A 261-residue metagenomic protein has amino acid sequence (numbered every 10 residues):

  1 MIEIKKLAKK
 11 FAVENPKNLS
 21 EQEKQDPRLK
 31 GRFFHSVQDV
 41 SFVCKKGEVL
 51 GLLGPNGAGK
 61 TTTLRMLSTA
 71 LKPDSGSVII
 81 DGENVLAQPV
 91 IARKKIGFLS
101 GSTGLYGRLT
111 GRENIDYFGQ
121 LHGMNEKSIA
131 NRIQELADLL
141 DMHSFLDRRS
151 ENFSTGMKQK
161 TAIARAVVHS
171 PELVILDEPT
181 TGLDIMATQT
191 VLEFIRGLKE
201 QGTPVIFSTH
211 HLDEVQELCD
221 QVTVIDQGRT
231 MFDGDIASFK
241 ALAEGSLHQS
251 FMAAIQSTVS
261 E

Functional and structural regions predicted by a protein language model:
N18-P27, D116, Q120, K127-F145: Conserved ABC ATPase "signature" region
G76-A87, I91-A92: Conserved ABC transporter NBD signature motif
R149-F153: Conserved ABC ATPase signature
V174-E178: Catalytic Walker B motif of ABC-type/P-loop ATPase nucleotide-binding domains
D233-G234: ABC ATPase "signature
